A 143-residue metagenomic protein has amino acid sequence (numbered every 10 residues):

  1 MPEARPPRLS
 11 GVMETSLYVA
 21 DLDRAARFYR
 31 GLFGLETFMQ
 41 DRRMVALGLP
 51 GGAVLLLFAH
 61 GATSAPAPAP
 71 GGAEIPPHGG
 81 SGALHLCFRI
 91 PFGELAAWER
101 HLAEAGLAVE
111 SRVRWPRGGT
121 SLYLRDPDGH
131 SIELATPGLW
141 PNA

Functional and structural regions predicted by a protein language model:
M1-M13, V19-F38, L49-V109, R125-A143: Glyoxalase I/VOC metalloenzyme domain signal
D41-R43, P116-T120: Short acidic/glycine-enriched loop/turn segments that link adjacent beta-strands
R112-V113: Diglycine-centered glycine-rich loop/turn motifs
